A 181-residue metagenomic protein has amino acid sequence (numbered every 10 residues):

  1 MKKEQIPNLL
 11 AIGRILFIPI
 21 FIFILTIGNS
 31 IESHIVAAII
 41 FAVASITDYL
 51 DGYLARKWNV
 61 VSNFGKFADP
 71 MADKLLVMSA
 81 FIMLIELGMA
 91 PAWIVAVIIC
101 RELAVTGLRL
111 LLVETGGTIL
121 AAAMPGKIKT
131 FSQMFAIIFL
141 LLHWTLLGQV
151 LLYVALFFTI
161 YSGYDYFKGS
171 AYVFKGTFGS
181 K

Functional and structural regions predicted by a protein language model:
M1-K181: Alpha-helical transmembrane bundles and membrane-interface segments of multipass inner-membrane proteins
